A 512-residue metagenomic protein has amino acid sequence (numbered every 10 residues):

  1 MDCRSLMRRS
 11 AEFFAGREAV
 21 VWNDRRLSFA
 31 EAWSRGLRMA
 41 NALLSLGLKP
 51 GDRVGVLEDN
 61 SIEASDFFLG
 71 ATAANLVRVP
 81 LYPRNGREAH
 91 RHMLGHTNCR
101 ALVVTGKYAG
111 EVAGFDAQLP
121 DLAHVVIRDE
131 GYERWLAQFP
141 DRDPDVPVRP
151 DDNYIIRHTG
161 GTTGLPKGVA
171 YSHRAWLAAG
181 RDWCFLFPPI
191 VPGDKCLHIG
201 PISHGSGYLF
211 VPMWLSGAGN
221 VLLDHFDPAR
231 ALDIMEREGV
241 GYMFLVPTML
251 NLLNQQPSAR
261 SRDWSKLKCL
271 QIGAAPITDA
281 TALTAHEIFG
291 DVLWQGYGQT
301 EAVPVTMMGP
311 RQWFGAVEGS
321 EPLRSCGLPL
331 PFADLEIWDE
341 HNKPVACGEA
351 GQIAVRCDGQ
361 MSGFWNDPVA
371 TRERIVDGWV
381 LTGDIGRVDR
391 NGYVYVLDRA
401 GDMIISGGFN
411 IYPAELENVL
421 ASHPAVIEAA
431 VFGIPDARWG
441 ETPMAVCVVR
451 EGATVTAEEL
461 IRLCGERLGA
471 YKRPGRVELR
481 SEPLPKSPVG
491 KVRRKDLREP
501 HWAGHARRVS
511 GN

Functional and structural regions predicted by a protein language model:
A15-E18, P140-H158, L165, P188-K195 (+2 more regions): Conserved pre-ATP/AMP-binding loop-to-beta segment of ANL
R25, A40-N85, G200, N410: Conserved AMP-binding/adenylate-forming
S28-E31, Y154-R181: Conserved AMP-binding A3 loop
A64, N85, L102-V104, M243 (+7 more regions): AMP-binding/adenylate-forming catalytic core of the ANL superfamily
A109-P150, G160, H505, S510: ANL superfamily adenylate-forming
L177-K195, S203-Y242, Q256: Conserved AMP-binding/adenylation subdomain of ANL enzymes
L215, V240-F244, N254-E321, D334 (+1 more regions): Gly/Ser/Thr-rich phosphate-binding loop
L328-F332, H341-E373, I411: Conserved ATP/PPi-binding loop(s) of AMP-dependent carboxylate-activating enzymes
